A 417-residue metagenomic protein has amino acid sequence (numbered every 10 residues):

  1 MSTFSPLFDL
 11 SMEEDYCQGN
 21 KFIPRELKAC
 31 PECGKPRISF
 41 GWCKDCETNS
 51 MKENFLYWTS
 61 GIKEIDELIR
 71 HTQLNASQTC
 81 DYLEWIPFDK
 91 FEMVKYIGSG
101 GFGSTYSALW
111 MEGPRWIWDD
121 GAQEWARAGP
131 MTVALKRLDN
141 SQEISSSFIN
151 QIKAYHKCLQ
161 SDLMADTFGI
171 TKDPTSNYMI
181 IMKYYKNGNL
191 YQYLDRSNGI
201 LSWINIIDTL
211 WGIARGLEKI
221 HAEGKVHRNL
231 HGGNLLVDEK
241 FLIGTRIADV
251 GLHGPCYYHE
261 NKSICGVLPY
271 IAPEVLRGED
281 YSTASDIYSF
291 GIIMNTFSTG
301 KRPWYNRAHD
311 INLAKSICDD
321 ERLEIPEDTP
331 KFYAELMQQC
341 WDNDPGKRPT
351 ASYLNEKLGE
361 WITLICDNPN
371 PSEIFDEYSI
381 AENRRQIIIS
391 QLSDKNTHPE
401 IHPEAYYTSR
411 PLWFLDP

Functional and structural regions predicted by a protein language model:
W42, S104-D139: Glycine-rich ATP phosphate-binding loop
D166-Y178: Short beta-strand micro-motifs within the conserved protein kinase catalytic domain, predominantly in the N-lobe
T175-N189: Conserved short submotifs of the Hanks-type protein kinase catalytic core that shape the nucleotide-binding pocket
D195-W211: Activation segment of protein kinase catalytic domains, centered on the conserved DFG
H221-D238, G244: Catalytic-loop of the protein kinase fold
D286: Conserved catalytic-loop aspartate of Hanks-type protein kinases
E324, W341-Y353: A conserved short helix/loop substructure at the end of the activation segment of eukaryotic-like protein kinase domains
